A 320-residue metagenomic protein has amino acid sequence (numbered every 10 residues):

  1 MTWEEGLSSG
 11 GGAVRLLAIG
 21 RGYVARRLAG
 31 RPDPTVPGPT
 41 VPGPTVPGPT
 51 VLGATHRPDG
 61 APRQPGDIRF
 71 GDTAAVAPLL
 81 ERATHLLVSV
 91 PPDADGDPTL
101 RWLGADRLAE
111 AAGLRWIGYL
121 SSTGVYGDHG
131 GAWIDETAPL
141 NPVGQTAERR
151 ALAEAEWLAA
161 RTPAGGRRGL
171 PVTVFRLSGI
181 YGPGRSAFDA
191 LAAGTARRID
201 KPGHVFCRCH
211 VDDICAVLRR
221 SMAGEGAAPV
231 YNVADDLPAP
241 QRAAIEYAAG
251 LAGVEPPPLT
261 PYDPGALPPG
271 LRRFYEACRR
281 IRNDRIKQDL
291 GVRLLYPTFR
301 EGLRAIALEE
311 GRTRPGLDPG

Functional and structural regions predicted by a protein language model:
T2, P297-G320: Amphipathic terminal alpha-helices
L79-L120, L152-A155: NAD(P)-cofactor binding segment of oxidoreductase domains
A105-Q145: Conserved Rossmann-fold NAD(P)-dependent oxidoreductase catalytic core, especially the SDR/UDP-sugar
G130-V174: Catalytic helix-loop patch of NAD(P)-dependent Rossmann-fold dehydrogenases
A151, R168, I180-L191, R220-Y231 (+1 more regions): Glycine/proline-rich active-site loop of Rossmann-fold NAD(P)-dependent oxidoreductases
D189-C209, D213: A conserved pocket-lining segment of Rossmann-fold NAD(P)-dependent short-chain dehydrogenase/reductase
V217-L271, G316-P319: Mid/C-terminal beta-alpha module of Rossmann-like enzyme folds, strongest in SDR-family dehydrogenases/epimerases
E246, G265-R293: Conserved C-terminal active-site "lid" loop/helix of NAD(P)H-dependent oxidoreductases that clamps the redox cofactor
